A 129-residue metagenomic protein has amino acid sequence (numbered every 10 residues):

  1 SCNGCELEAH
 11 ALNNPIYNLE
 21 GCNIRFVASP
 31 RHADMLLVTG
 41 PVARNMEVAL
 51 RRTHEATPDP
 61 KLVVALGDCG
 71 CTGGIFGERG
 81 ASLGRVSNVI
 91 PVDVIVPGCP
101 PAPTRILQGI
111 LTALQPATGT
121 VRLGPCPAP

Functional and structural regions predicted by a protein language model:
S1-P129: Iron-sulfur-associated redox domains of electron-transfer enzymes in respiratory and anaerobic energy metabolism
